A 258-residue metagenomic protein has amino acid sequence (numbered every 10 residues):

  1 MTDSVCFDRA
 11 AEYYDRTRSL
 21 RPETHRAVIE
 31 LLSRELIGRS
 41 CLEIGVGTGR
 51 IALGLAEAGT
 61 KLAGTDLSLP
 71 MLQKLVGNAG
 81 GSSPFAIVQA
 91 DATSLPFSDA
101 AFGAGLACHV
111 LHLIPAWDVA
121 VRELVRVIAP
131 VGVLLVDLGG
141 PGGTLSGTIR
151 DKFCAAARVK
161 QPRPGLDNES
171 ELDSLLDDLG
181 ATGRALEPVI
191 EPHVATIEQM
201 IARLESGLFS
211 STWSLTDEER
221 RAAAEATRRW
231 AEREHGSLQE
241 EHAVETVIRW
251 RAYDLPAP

Functional and structural regions predicted by a protein language model:
M1-I37, R50-G54, M71-K74, N78 (+1 more regions): Conserved class I S-adenosyl-L-methionine
L42-I44, T48-S94: Class I SAM-dependent methyltransferase SAM/SAH-binding core
T48, R184-P258: Conserved Class I S-adenosyl-L-methionine
L106: A conserved beta-strand element that flanks and buttresses the S-adenosyl-L-methionine
H109-L113: Short catalytic micro-motifs in class I SAM-dependent methyltransferases
D118-V133: A short glycine-rich, Lys/Arg-flanked "PGG" loop and its adjoining helix->strand segment in the class I
V133-P164: Conserved class I S-adenosyl-L-methionine
P164-L179: Short alpha-helix
